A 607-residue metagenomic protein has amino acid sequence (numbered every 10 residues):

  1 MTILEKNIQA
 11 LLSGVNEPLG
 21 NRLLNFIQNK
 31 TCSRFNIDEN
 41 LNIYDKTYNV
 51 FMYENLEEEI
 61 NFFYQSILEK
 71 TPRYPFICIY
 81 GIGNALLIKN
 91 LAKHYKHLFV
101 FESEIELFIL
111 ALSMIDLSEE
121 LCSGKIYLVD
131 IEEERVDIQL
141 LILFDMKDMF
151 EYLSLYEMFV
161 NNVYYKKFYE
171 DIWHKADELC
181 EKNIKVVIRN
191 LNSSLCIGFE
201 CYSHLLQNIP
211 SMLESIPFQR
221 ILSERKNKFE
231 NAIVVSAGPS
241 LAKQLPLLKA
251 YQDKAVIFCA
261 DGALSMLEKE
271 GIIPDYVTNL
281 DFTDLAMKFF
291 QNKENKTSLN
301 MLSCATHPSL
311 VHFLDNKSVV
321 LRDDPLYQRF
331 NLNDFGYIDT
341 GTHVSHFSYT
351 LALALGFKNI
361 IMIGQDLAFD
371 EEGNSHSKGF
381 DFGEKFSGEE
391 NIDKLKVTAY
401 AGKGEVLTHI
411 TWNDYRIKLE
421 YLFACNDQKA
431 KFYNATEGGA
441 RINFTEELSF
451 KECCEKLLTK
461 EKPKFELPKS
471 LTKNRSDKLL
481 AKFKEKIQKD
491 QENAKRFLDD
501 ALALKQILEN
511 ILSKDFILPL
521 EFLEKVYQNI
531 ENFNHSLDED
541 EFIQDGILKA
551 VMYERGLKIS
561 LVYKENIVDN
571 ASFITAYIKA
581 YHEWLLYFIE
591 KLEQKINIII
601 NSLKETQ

Functional and structural regions predicted by a protein language model:
M1-A232, P239-A255, M266, L285-F289 (+2 more regions): N-terminal donor/sugar-recognition subdomains of glycan-related enzymes, prototypically the membrane-proximal stem
P72-I77, E230-V234, P274-D275, L326-Y337 (+1 more regions): Short, basic, glycine/proline-bearing loop/turn elements
K93, S265-I272, L351-N359: Alpha-helix C-terminal capping segments
V100-I105, T278-D281, L302: Conserved acidic E/D residue at the C-terminus of a beta-strand in Rossmann-like folds
E104, A263, D366: Residues in the short beta-alpha loop(s) of Rossmann-like NAD(P)-binding domains
L112-S113, P246, K269-I272, N279 (+6 more regions): Short acidic, glycine/serine/threonine-rich loops at helix termini
P308-L367: Active-site/ligand-binding-proximal alpha/beta "capping" segment
N374-S377, D381-Y421: Phosphate-binding loop/pocket of nucleotide- and phosphate-handling active sites
